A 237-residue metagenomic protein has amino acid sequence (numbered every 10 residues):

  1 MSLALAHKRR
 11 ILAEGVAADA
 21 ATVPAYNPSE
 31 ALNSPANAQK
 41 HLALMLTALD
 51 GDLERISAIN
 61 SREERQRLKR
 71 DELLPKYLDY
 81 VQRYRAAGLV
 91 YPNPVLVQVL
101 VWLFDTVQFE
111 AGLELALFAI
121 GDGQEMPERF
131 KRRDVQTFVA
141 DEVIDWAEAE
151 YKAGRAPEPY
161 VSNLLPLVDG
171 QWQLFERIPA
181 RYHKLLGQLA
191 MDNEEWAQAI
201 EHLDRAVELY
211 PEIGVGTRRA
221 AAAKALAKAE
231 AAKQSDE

Functional and structural regions predicted by a protein language model:
M1-V90, L117-Q173, K228, A232-E237: N-terminal alpha-helical interaction modules that lie
L89-V90, D134, F175-I178, Y210 (+1 more regions): Residue signature of alpha-solenoid helical repeat architecture, marking inter-repeat boundaries and helix-start
V95-L96, L100, V135-V143, H183 (+1 more regions): TPR repeat positional signature
L100-V101, E148, Q188, A221: Residue-level recognition of tetratricopeptide repeat
W102-L103, H183, A190, A223: Residue at a conserved register position within TPR or TPR-like alpha-solenoid repeats
